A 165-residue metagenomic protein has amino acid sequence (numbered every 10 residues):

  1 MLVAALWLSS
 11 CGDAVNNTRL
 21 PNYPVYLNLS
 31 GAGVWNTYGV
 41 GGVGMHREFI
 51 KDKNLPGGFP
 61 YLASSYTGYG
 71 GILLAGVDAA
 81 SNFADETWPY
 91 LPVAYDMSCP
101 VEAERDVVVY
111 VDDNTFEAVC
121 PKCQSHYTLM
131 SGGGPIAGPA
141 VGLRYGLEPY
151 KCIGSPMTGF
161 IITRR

Functional and structural regions predicted by a protein language model:
M1-L2: Sec-dependent signal peptide recognition, specifically the positively charged N-region followed immediately by
W7-S10: C-terminal motif of bacterial Sec signal peptides marking the signal peptidase cleavage site
A14-V111, T128-S131, E148-R165: N-terminal pre-ligand scaffold of iron-sulfur
V111-F116, G142-R144: Short linker/helix segments within small regulatory modules
T115-S125: Cysteine-rich micro-motifs
S131-P139: Surface-exposed intrinsically disordered loops and tails
